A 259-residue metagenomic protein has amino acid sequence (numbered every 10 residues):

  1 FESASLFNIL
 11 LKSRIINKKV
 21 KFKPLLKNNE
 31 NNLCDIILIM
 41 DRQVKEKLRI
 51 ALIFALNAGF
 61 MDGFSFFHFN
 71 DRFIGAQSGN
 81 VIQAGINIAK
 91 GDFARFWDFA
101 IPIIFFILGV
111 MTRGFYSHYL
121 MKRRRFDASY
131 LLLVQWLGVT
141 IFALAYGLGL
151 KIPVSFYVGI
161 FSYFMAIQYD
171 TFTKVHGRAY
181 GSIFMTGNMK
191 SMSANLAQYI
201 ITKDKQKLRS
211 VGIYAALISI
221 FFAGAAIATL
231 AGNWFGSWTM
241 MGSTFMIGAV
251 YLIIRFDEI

Functional and structural regions predicted by a protein language model:
I9, R14-I15, K21-I36: Short, positively charged and aromatic/hydrophobic N-terminal segments
I37-I259: Alpha-helical transmembrane segments of multi-pass membrane proteins
